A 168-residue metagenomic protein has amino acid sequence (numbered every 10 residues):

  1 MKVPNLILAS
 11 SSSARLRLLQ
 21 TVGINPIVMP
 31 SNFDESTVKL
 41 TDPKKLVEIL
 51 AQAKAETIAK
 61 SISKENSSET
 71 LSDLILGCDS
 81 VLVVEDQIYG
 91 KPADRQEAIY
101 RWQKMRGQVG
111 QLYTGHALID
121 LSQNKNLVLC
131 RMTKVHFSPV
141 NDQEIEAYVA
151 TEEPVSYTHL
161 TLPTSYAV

Functional and structural regions predicted by a protein language model:
K2-I7, Q20, D42-L160, S165: Anionic-ligand binding patches
N5-M29: N-terminal G-site helix/loop of the GST-like fold
S13-R15, N32, D42-P43, S61: Non-transmembrane, interaction-prone segments in cytosolic or luminal domains
N25-L40, N126-M132: Short glycine-rich, Thr/Ser-proximal phosphate-binding strand/loop in the N-terminal lobe of ATP-dependent enzymes
